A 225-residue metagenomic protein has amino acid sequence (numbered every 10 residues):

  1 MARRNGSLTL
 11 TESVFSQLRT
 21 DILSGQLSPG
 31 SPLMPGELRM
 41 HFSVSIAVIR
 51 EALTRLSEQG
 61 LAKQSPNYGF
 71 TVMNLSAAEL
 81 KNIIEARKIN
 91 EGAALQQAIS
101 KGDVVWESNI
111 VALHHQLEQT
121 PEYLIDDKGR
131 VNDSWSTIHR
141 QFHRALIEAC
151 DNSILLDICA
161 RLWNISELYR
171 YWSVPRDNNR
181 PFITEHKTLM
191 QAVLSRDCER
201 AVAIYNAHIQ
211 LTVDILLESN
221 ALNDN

Functional and structural regions predicted by a protein language model:
M1-S100, L217-N225: Short linear motifs at protein or domain termini
D21, G25, L117-T120, L124 (+3 more regions): A short secondary-structure junction motif
I83, I110-L113, W135-H139, L155 (+3 more regions): Hydrophobic packing residues in well-ordered alpha-helices of helical domains and bundles
A86-K101, R140-P175, T212-L216: Hydrophobic, amphipathic alpha-helical faces that serve as interaction scaffolds
N90, L113-Q116, T120, V131-S134 (+5 more regions): Amphipathic coiled-coil alpha-helices
Q97-G102, L117-K128, S173, V193: Secondary-structure edge/capping motif, primarily at the C-terminal ends of alpha-helices and the immediately following
E118, Y171-N225: C-terminal all-alpha effector/ligand-binding and dimerization domain of prokaryotic HTH-type transcriptional repressors
